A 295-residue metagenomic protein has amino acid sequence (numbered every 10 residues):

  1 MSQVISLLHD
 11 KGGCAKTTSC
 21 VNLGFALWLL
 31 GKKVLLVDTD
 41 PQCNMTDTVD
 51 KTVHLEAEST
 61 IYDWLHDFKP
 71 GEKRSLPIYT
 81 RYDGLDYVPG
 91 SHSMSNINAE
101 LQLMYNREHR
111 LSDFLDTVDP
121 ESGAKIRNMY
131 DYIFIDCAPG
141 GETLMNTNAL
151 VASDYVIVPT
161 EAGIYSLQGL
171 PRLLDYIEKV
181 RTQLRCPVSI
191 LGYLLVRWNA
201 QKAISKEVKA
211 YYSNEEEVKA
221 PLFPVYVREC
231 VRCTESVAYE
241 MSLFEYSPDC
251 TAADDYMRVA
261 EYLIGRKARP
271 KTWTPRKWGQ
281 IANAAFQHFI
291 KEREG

Functional and structural regions predicted by a protein language model:
M1-G295: P-loop NTP-binding core
